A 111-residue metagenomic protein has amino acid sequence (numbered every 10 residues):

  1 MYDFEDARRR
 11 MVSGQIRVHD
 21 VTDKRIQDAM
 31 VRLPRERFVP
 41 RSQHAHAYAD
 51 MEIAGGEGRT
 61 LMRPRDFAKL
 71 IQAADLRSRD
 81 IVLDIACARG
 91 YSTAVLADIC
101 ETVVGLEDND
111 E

Functional and structural regions predicted by a protein language model:
M1-S42: N-terminal auxiliary segments of SAM/dcSAM-dependent transferases
E5-A7, D50, I71, V95-D98: A short alpha-helix capping/helix-coil boundary motif
R8, R63, S92: Hydrophobic (often cysteine-bearing) scaffold residues that line and stabilize catalytic clefts of nucleotide/cofactor
S13, R17, Q43, A47-M51 (+1 more regions): Conserved alpha-helix/loop element of class I SAM-dependent methyltransferases that forms part of the SAM/SAH-binding
K24-R25, R65, E111: Cytosolic histidine kinase catalytic core of two-component systems
G55-R59: Class I SAM-dependent methyltransferase Rossmann-like catalytic core, especially the SAM/SAH-binding loop
D75-E111: Conserved nucleotide-cofactor-binding alpha/beta core module
